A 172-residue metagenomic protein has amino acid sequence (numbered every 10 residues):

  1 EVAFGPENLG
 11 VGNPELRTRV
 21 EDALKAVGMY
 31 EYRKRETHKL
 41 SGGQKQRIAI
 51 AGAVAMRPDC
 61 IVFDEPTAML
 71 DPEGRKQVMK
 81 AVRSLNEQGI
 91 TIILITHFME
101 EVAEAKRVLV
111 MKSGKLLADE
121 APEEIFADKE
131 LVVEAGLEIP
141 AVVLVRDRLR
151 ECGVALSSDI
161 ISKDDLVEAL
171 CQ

Functional and structural regions predicted by a protein language model:
P14-Y32: Conserved ABC ATPase "signature" region
E36-L40, Q44: Conserved ABC ATPase signature
I50: Hydrophobic anchor residue at the start of the ABC signature
R57: Conserved catalytic motifs of ABC-family nucleotide-binding domains
I61-D64: Catalytic Walker B motif of ABC-type/P-loop ATPase nucleotide-binding domains
P72-G74: Helix N-cap at the start of a conserved alpha-helix in ABC-type nucleotide-binding domains
